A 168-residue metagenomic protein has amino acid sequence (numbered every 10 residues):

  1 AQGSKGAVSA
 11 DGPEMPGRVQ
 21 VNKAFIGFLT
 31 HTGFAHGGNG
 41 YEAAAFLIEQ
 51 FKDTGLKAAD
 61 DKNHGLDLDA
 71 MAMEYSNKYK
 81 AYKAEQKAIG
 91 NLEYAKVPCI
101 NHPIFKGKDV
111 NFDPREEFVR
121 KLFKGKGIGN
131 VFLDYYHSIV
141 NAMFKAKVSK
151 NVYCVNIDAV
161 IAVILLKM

Functional and structural regions predicted by a protein language model:
A1-M168: Hydrophobic alpha-helical bundle cores within soluble ligand-binding/oligomerization subdomains
